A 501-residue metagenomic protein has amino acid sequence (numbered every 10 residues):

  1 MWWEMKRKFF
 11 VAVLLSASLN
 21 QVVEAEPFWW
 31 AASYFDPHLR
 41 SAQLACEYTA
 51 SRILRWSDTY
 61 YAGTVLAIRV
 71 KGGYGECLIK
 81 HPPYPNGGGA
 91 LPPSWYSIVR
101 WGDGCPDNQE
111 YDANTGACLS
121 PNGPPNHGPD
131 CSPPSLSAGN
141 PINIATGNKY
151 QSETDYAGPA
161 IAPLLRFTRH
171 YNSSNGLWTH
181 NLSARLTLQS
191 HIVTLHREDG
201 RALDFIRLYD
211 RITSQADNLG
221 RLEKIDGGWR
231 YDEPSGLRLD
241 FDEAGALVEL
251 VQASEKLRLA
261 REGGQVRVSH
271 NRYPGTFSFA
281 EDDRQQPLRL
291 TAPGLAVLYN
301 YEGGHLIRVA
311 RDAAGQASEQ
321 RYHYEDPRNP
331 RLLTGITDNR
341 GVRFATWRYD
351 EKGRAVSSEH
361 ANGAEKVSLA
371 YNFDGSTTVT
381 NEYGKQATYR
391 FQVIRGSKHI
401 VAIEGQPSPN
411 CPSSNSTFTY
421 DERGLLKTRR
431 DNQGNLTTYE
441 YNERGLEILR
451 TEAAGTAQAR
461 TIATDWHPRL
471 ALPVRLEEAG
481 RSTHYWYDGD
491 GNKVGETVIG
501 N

Functional and structural regions predicted by a protein language model:
W2-W3: Tryptophan (W) side chains
K8-S18: Sec-dependent N-terminal signal peptides
N20-A25: Sec/Tat signal peptide C-region and signal peptidase I cleavage site
E26-N126: N-terminal extracellular/periplasmic ectodomains of secretory-pathway proteins
R52-I53, P83-Y84, Y111, P124 (+5 more regions): Secreted/processed peptides and extracellular or luminal domains of membrane proteins
W56-V70, T154-Y156, S183, G220-K224 (+1 more regions): Short amphipathic beta-strand and strand-loop transition segments with alternating hydrophobic
G75-C77, W101-D226, Y231-D232, N329-T334 (+3 more regions): Short secondary-structure "cap/edge" segments that initiate or terminate local elements
I192-H196, T213-Q215, G227-D232, L237-D240 (+15 more regions): Beta-strand elements of repeat-based all-beta scaffolds
